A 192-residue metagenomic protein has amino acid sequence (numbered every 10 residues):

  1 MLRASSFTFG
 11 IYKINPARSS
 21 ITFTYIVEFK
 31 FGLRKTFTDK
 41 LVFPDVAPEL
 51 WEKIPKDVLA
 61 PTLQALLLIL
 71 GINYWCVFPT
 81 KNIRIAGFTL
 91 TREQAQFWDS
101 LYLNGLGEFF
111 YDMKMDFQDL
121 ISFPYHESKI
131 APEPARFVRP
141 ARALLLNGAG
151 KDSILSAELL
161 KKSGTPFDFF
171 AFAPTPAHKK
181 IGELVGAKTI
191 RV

Functional and structural regions predicted by a protein language model:
M1-R142, I154, L159-K188, V192: RNA-binding accessory domains that recognize and position tRNA/RNA substrates
